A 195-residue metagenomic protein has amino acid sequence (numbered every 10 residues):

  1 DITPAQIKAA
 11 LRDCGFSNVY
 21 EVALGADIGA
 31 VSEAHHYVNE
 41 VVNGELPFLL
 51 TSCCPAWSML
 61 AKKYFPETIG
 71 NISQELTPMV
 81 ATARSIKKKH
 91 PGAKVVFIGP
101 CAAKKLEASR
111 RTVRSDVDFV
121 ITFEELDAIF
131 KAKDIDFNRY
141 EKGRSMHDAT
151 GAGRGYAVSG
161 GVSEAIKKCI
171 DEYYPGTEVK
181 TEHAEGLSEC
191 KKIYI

Functional and structural regions predicted by a protein language model:
D1-I195: Iron-sulfur-associated redox domains of electron-transfer enzymes in respiratory and anaerobic energy metabolism
